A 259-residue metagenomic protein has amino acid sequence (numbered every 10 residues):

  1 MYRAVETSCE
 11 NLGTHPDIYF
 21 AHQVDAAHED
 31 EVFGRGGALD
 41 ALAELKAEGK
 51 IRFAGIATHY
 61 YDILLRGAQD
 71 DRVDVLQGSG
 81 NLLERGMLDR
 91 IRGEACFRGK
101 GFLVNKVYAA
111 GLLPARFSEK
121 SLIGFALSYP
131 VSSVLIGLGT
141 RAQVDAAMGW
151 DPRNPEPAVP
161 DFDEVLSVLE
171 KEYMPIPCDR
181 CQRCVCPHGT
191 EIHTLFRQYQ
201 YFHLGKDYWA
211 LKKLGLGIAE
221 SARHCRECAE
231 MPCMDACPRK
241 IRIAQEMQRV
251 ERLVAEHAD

Functional and structural regions predicted by a protein language model:
M1-I91, C96, K100-N105: Glycine/proline-rich, positively charged, aromatic-decorated active-site loop/lid region on the catalytic face
D70-R72, R90-D259: Structured C-terminal cap/extension of enzyme domains
